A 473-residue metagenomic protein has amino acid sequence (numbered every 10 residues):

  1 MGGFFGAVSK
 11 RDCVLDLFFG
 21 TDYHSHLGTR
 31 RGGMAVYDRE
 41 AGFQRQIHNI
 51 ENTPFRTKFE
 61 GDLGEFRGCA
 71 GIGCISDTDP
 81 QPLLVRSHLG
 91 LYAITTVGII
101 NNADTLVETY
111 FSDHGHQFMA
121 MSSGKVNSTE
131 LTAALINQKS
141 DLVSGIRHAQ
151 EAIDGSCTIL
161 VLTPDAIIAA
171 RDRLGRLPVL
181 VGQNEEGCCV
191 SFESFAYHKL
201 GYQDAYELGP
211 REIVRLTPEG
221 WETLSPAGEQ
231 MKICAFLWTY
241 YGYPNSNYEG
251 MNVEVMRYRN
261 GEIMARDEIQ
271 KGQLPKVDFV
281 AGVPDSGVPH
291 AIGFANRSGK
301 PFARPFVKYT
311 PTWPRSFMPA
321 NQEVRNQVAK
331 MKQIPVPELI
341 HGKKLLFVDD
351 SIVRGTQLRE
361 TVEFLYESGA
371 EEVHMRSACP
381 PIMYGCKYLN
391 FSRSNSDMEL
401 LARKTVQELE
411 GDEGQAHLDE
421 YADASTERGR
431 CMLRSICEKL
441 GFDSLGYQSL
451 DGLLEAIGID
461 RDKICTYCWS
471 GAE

Functional and structural regions predicted by a protein language model:
M1-G209, R215-D278, V283, E372: Conserved short alpha-helical segments that host acidic/polar catalytic motifs at enzyme active sites
D12-V14, N102, R176-L177, Y197-K199 (+6 more regions): Flexible loop/turn segments at secondary-structure boundaries
S122-A133, F302-P314, L409-H417, S444-E455: A conserved beta-strand->alpha-helix junction
D165-A166, G201-E207, E360-E473: PRPP-dependent phosphoribosyltransferase catalytic core
R171, F192, P218, G282-D285 (+6 more regions): Active-site proximal loops enriched in glycine and acidic residues that flank catalytic Cys/His/Asp and coordinate
A196, Q203, L208-E212, R266-G272 (+3 more regions): Phosphate/diphosphate-binding loops
Q270, P275-P314: Long, K/E/R/D-enriched contiguous segments that form extended
N296-K344, M383-N395: Short, glycine/charge-rich flexible loops or terminal/linker lids adjacent to PRPP-binding catalytic cores
